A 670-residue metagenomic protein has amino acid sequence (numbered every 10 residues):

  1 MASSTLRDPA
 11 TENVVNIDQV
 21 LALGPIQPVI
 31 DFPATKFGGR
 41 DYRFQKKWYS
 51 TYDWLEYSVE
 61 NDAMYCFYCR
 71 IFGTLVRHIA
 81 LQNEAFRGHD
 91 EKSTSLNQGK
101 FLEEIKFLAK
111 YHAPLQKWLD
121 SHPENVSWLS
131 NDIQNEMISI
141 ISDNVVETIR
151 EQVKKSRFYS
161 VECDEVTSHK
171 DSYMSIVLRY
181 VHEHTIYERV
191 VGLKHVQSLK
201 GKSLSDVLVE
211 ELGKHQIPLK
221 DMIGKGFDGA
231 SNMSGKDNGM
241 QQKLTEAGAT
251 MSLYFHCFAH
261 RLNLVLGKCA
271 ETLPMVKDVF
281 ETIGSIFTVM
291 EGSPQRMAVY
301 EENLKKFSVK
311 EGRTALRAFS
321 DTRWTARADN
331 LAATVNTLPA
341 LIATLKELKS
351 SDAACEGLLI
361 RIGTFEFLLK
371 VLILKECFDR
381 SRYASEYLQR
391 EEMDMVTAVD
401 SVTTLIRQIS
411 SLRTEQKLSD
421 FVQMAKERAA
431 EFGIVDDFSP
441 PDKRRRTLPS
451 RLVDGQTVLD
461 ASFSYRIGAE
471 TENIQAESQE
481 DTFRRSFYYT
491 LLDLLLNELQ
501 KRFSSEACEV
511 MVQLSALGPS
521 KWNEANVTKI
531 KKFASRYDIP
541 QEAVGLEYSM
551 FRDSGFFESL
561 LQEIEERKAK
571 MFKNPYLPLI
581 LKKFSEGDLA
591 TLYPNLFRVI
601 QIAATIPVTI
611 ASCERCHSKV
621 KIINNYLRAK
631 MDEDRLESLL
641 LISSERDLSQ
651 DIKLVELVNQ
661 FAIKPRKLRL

Functional and structural regions predicted by a protein language model:
M1-L670: Alpha-helical structural modules in large enzymes and assemblies
